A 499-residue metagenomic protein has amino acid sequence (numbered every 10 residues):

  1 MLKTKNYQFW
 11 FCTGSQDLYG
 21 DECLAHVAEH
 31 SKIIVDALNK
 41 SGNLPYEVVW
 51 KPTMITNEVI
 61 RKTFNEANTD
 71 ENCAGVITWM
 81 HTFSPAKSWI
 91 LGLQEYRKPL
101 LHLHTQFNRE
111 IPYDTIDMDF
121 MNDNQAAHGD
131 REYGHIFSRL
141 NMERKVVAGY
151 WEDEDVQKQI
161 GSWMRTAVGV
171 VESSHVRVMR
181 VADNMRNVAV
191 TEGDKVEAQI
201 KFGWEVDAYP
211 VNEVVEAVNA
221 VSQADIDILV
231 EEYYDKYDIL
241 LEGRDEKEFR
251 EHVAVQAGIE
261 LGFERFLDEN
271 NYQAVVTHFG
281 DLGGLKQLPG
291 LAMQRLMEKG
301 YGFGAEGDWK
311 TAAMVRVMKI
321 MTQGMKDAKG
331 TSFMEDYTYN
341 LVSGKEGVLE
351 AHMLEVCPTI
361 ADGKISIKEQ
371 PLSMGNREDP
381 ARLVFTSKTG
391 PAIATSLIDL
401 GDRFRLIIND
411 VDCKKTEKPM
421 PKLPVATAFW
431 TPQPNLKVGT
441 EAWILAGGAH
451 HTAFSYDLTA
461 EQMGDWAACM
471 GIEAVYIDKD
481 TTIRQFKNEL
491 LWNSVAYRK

Functional and structural regions predicted by a protein language model:
K3-H26, H175-N184: Short beta-strand segments enriched in small/hydrophobic residues
A25-S41: Short catalytic helix/loop segments, enriched in acidic residues and glycine and frequently bearing histidine
Y46-E47, H104, R109-R244: Cap/lid and interdomain-hinge subdomains that line or gate substrate/regulatory clefts in soluble alpha/beta enzymes
P52-E66, V156-K158: Structural motif
I60-C73, I90-G92, E260-E269: Short, well-structured alpha-helical segments in soluble
E231-E232, K236-G324: Long, internal scaffold/assembly segments composed of regular secondary structure
G300-V425: C-terminal catalytic subdomain
G375-K499: Extended hydrophobic packing segments that form well-structured cores
